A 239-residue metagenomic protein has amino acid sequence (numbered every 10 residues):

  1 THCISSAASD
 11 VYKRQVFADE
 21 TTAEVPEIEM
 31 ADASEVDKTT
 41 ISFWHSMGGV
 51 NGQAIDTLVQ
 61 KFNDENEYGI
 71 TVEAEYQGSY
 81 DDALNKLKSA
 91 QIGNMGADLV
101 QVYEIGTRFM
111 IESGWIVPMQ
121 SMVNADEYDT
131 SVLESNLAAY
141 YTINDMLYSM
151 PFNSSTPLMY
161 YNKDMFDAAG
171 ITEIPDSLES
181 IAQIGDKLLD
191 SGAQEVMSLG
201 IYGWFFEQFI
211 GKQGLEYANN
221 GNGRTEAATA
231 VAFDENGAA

Functional and structural regions predicted by a protein language model:
T1-A8, Y12-Q15: Single conserved hydrophobic/aromatic residue that forms the stacking wall/gate of nucleotide- or nucleobase-binding
E20-S34, Y103-P157, D176, A182 (+3 more regions): Hinge/lid segment of periplasmic solute-binding proteins
E29-D32, G48-T71: Short, polar/charged alpha-helical segment
D37-G48, I70-E75, D98-L99, Y148: Short, well-ordered beta-strand elements
I41, Y148-S149, D190-I201: Bilobed periplasmic-binding protein-like "clamshell/Venus-flytrap" ligand-binding domains
K61, E65-L133, D164-D176: Extracytoplasmic "Venus flytrap"/periplasmic binding protein-like
N144-L147, D167-A169, S191-A193, G221-V231: Flexible glycine/proline-enriched surface loops and loop-helix/loop-strand junctions
G185-K187, A227-A239: Glycine-centered hinge/linker elements that transmit conformational signals in sensory and ligand-binding systems
